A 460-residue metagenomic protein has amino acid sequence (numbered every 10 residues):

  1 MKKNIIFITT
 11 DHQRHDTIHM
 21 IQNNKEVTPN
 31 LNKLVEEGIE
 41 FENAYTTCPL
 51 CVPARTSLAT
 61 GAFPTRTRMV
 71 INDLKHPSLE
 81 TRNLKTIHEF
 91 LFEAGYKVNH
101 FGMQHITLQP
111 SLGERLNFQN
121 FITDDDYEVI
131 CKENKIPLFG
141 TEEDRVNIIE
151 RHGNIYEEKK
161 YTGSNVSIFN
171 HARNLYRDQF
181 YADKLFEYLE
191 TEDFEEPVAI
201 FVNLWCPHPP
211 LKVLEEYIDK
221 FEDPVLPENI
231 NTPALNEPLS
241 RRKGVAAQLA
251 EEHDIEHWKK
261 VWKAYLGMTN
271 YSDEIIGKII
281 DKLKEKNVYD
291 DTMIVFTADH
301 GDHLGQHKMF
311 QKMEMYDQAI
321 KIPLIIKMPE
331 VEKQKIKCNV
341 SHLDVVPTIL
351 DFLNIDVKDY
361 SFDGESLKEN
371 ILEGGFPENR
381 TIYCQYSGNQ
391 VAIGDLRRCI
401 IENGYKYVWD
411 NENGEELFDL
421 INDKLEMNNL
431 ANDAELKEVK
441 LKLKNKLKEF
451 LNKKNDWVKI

Functional and structural regions predicted by a protein language model:
M1-Y405, W409, E415, K424-N445 (+2 more regions): Formylglycine-dependent sulfatase
I421: Residues forming the ATP-binding cleft of Hanks-type serine/threonine protein kinase domains
